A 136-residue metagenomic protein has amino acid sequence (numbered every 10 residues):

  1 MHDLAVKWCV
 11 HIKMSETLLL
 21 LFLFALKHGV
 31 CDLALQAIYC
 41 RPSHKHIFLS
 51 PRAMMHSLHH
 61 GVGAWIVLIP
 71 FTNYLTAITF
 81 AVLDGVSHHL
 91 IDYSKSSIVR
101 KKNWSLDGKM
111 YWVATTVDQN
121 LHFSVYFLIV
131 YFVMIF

Functional and structural regions predicted by a protein language model:
H2-F136: Hydrophobic alpha-helical transmembrane segments
